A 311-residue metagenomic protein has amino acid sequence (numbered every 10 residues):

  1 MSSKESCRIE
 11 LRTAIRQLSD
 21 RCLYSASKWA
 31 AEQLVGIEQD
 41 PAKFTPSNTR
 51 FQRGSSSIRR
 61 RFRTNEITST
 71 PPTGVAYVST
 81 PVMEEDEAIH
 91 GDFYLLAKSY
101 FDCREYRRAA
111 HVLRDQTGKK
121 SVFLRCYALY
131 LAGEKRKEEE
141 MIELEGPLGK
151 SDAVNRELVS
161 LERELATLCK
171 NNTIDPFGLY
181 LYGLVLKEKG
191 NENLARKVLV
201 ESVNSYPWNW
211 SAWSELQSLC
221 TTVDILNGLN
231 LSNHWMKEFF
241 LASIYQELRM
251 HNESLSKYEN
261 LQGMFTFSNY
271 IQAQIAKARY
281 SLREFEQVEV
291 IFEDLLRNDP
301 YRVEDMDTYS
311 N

Functional and structural regions predicted by a protein language model:
M1-N311: Non-TPR docking regions that flank or precede TPR/alpha-solenoid scaffolds in eukaryotic proteins
